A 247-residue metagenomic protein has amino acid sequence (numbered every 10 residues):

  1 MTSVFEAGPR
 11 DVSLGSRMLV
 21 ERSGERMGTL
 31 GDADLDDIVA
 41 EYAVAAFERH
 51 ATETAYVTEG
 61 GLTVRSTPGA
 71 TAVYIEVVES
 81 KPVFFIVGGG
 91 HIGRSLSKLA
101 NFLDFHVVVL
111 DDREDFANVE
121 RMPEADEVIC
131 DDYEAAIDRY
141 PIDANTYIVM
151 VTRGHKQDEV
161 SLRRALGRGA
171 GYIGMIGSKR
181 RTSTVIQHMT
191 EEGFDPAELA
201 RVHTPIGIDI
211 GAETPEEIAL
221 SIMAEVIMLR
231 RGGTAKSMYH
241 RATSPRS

Functional and structural regions predicted by a protein language model:
M1-D112, E120, I129, Y140-Y147 (+2 more regions): Segments forming oxygen-rich coordination pockets for charged ligands
I92, Q157, R181: Hydrophobic/small residue at the entry helix of a nucleotide-binding pocket
E114-F116, R180: Helix N-cap at the beta1-alpha1 junction of Rossmann-like dinucleotide-binding domains, i.e., the first residues
N118-E124, I186-E191: Active-site-proximal loop->helix
D126-D132: Conserved SAM-binding strand-loop segment of SAM-dependent methyltransferases
T152-H155: N-terminal glycine-rich "phosphate-gripper" loop used for MgATP/nucleotide binding and carboxylate activation
Q157-A170: Rossmann-fold NAD(P) dinucleotide-binding segment
A170-G171, I176-S247: Adenosine-phosphate binding glycine-rich loop
